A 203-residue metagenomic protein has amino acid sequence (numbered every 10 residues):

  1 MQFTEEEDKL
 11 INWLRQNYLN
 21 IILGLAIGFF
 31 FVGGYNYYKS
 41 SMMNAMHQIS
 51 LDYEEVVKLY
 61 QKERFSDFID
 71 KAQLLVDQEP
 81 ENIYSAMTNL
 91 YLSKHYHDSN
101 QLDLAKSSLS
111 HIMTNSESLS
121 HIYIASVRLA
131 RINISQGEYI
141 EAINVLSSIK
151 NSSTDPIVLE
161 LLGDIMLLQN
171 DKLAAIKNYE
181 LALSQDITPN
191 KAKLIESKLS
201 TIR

Functional and structural regions predicted by a protein language model:
M1-I27: N-terminal positive-inside, membrane-proximal cytosolic segments immediately preceding the first
F65-S66, L102, Y139, K172: TPR-repeat structural position
V76-S85, M113-I122, I149-V158, S184-K193: Short solvent-exposed coil/turn linkers within tandem alpha-helical repeat scaffolds
